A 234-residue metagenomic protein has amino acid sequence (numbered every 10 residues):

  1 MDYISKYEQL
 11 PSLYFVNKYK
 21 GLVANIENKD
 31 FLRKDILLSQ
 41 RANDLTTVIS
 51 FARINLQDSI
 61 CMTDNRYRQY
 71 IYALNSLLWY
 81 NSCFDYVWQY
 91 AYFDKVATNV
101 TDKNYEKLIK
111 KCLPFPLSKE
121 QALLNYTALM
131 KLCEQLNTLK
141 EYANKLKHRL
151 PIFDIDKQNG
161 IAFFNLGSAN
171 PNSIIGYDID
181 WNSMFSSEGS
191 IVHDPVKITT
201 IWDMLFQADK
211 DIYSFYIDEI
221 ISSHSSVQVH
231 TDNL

Functional and structural regions predicted by a protein language model:
M1-I54, D58-I71, Q89-Y92, N99-L234: Acidic, Ser/Thr/Gly/Pro-rich intrinsically disordered interaction regions
Y72-Y80: Extended HEAT/HEAT-like alpha-solenoid repeat tracts in very large eukaryotic scaffold/adaptor proteins
Y80-V96: Extended, well-ordered alpha-helical segments in internal regulatory regions
